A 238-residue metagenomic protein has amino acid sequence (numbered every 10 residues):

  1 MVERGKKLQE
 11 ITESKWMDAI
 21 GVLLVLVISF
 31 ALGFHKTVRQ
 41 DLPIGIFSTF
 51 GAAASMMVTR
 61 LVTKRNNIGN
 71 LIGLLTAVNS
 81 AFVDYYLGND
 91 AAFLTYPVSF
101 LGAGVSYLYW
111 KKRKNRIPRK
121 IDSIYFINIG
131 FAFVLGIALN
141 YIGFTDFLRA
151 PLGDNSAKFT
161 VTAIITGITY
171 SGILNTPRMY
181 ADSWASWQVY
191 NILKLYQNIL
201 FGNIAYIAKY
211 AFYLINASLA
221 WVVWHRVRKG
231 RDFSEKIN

Functional and structural regions predicted by a protein language model:
V2-K64, L101-G104, W110-N238: Polytopic alpha-helical membrane-helix bundles and their juxtamembrane interface segments in multi-pass membrane
M56-A81: Long, highly hydrophobic alpha-helical transmembrane signal-anchor segments
G69-N70, A91-F93, S183, A205-Y206: Alpha-helical transmembrane segments and their helix-entry boundary regions
L71, Y86, L200: Short glycine/serine/threonine-biased micro-segments
L75-K114: Hydrophobic, ordered structural segments
